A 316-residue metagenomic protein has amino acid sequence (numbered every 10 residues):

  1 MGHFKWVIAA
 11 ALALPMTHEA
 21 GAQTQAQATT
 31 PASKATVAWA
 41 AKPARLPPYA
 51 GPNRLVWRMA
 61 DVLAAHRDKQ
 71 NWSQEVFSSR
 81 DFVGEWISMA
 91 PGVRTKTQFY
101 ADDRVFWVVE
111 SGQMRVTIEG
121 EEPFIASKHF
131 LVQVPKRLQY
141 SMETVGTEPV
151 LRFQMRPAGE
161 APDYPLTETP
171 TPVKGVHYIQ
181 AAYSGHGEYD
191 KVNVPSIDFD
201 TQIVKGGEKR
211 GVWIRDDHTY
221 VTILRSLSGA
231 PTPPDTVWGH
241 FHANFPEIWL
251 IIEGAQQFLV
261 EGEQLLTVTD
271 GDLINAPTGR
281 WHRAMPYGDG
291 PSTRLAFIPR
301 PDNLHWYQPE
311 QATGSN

Functional and structural regions predicted by a protein language model:
M1-V7: Bacterial N-terminal signal peptides that target proteins for export
V7-P15: Bacterial N-terminal signal peptides
H18-A22: Sec/Tat signal peptide C-region and signal peptidase I cleavage site
Q23-V83, K96-T97, D163-P231, W238 (+2 more regions): A short, N-terminal "cap"/entry segment at the start of jelly-roll beta-barrel domains of the cupin/DSBH fold
S88-M89, F99-V116, S226, F241-F258 (+1 more regions): Short, conserved beta-strand element in jelly-roll/cupin
G120-R137, G262-G279: Short acidic-glycine-tyrosine-enriched beta hairpin
Q133, T147-P165, N275, D289-Q308: A short hydrophobic beta-strand segment most commonly corresponding to one strand of the jelly-roll/cupin
M142-V145, M285-Y287: Asparagine-centered strand-capping/turn motif at beta-strand->loop junctions
